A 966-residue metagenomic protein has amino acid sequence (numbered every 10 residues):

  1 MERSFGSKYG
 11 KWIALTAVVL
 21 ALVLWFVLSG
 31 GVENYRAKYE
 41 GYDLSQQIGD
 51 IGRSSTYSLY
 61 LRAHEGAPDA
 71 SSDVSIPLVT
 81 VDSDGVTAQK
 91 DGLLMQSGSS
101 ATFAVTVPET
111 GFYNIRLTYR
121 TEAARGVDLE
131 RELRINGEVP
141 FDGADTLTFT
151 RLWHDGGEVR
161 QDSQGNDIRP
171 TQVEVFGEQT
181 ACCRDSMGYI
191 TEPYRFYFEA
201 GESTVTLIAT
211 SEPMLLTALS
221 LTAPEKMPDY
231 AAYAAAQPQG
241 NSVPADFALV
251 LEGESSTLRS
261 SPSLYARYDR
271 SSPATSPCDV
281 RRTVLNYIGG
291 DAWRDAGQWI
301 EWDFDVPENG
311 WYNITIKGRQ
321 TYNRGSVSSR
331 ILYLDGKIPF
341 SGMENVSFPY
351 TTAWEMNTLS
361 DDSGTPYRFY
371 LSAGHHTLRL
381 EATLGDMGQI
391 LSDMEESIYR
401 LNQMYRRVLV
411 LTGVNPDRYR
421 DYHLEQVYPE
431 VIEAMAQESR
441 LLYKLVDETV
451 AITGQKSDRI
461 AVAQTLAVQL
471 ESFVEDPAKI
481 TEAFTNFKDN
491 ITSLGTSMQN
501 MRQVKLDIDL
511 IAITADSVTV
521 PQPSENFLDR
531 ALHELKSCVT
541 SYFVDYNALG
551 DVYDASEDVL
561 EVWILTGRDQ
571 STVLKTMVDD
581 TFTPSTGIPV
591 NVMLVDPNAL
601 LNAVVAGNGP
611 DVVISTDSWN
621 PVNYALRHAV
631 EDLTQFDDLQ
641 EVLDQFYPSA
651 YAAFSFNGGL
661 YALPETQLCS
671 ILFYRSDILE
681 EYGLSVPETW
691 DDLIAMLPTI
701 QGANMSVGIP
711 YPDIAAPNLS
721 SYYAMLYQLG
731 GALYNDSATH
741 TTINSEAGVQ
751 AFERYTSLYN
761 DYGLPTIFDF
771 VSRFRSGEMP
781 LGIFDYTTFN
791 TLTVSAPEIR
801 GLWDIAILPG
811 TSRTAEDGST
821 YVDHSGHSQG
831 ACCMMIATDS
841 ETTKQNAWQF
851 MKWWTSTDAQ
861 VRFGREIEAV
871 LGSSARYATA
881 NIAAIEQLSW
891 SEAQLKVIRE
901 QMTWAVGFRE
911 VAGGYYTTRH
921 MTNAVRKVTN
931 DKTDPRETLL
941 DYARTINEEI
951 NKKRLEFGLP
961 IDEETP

Functional and structural regions predicted by a protein language model:
F5-I513: Extracytoplasmic
E109, E308, A796-A875, V906: Extracytoplasmic/periplasmic substrate-recognition and gating elements
F340, G454-Q455, R459, D476 (+4 more regions): C-terminal capping/gating helix-and-loop segments adjacent to ligand/active sites or protein-protein/ligand interfaces
C538-S556, S618-I671, I694, S721 (+2 more regions): Hinge/lid segment of periplasmic solute-binding proteins
D580-S649, A653, D677-E688, P780-L781 (+2 more regions): Extracytoplasmic "Venus flytrap"/periplasmic binding protein-like
A625-H628, Y647-V686, D691-I694, M705 (+6 more regions): Periplasmic solute-binding protein
S737-I767, L808-T811: Glycine-centered hinge/linker elements that transmit conformational signals in sensory and ligand-binding systems
A806, D817-S819, R865-K927, L955-P966: Long, aromatic- and glycine/proline-rich binding clefts that accommodate carbohydrate-like moieties
